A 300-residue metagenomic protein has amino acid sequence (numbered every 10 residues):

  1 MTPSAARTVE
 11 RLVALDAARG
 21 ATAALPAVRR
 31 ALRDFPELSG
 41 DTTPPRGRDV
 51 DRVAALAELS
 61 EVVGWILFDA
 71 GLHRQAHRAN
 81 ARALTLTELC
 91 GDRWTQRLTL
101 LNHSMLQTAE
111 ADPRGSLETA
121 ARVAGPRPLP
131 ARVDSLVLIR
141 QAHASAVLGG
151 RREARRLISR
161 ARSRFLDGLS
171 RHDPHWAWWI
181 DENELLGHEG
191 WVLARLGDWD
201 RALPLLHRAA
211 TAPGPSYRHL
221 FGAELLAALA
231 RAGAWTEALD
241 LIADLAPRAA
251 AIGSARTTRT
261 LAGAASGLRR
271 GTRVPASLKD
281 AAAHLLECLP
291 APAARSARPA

Functional and structural regions predicted by a protein language model:
T2, A6-A300: Conserved binding/catalytic microenvironments
